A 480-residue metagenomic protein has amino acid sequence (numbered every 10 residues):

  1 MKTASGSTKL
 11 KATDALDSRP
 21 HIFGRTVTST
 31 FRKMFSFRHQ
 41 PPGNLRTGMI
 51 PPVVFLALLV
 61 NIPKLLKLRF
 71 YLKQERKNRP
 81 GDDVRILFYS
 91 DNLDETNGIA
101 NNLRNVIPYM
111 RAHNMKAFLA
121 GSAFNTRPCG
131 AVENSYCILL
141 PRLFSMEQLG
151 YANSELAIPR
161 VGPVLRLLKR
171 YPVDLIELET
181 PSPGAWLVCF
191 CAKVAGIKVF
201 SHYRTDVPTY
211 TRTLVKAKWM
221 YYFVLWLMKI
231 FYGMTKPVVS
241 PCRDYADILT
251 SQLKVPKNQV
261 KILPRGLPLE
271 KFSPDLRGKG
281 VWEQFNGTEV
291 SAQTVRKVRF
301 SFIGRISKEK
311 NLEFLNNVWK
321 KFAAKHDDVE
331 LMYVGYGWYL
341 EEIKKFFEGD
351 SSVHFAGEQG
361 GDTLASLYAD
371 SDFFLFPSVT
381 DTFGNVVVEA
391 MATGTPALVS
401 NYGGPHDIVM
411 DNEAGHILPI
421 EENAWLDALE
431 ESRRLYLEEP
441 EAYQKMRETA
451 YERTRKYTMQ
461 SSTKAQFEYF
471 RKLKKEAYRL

Functional and structural regions predicted by a protein language model:
F88, Q284-K320, M332: Conserved donor-binding/catalytic core segment of Leloir-type glycosyltransferases
A123, D244, G266: Carbohydrate-associated surface elements
L168, E358-Q359, S366-S371: Short alpha-helical donor nucleotide-sugar binding micro-motif in glycosyltransferases
K198-F200, P208-I230, R277-K279: Nucleotide-sugar donor phosphate/pyrophosphate-binding loop at the beta->alpha transition of glycosyltransferases
E341-Q359: Nucleotide-activated donor-binding/catalytic signature segment of Leloir-type glycosyltransferases, i.e., the conserved
V379: Aromatic "clamp/platform" in nucleotide-sugar-dependent glycosyltransferases that forms part of the donor/acceptor
P396-V399: Short hydrophobic beta-strand element within catalytic cores of glycosyltransferases and related nucleotide-activated
D411-N412, H416-N423, S432-L437: Conserved acidic donor-binding segment of nucleotide-sugar-dependent glycosyltransferases
